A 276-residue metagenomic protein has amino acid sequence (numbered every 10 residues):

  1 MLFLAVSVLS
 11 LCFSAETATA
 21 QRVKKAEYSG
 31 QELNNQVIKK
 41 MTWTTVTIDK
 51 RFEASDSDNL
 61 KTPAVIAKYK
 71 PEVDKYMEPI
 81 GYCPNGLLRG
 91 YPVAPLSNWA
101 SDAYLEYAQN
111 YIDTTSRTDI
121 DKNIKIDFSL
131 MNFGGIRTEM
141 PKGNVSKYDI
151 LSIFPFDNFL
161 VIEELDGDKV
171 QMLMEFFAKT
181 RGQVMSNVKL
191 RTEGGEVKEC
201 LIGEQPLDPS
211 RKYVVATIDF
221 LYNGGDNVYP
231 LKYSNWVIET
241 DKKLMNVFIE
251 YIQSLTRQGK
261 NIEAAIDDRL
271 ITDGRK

Functional and structural regions predicted by a protein language model:
M1-E27: Bacterial Sec-dependent N-terminal signal peptides
A15, G86-L88, G203: General secretory precursor processing signal
R22-R51, A94, N98-K276: Feature captures C-terminal
T47-P63: Start-of-domain marker
S57-N59, G86, T114-T115: Coil residues (strongly favoring Ser/Thr
T62-P71, L88-R89: Preference for long, solvent-exposed alpha-helical segments and helix-linker "stalks"
V73-Y91, V228-K232: Acidic/histidine-rich, surface-exposed loop or edge segments in extracytoplasmic proteins
